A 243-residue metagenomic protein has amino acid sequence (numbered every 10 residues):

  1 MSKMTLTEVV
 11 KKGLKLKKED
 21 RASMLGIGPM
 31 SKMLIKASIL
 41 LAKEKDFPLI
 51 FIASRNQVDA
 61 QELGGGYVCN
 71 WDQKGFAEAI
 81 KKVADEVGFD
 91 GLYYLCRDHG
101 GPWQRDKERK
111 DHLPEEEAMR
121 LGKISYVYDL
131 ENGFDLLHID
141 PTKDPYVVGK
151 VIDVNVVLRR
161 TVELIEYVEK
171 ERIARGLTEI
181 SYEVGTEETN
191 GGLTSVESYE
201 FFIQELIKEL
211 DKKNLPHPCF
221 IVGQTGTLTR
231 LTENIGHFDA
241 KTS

Functional and structural regions predicted by a protein language model:
M1-R97, Q104, R109-R120, I124-D135: Alpha/beta catalytic barrel-like cores
S2-K3, K15-L16, L25-G26, I39 (+5 more regions): Active-site capping/gating regions of soluble enzymes
G28-K32, S54-V58, D98-P102, T142-D144 (+2 more regions): Active-site beta-loop-alpha junctions enriched in small/polar residues
D46, D90, L177-S181, P216-P218: Short secondary-structure junction motifs
L49-F51, L137-I139, Y182, I221: Hydrophobic residues within beta-strands of alpha/beta enzymes
Q61-G65, Q104-D111, V148-V151, T194-S198 (+1 more regions): Short acidic, glycine/serine/threonine-rich loops at helix termini
G100, Q104-D106, F134-K150: A glycine-rich phosphate/pyrophosphate-binding beta-strand-loop-alpha-helix module
